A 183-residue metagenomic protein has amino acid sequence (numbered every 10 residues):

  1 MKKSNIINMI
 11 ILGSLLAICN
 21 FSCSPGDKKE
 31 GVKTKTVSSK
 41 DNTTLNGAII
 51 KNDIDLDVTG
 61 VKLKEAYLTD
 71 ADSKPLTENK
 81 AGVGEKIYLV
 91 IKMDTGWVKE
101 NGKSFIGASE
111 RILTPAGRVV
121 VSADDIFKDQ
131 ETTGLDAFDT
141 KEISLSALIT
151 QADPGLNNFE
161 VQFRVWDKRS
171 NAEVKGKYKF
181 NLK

Functional and structural regions predicted by a protein language model:
K2-I10: Bacterial N-terminal signal peptides that target proteins for export
I11-L16: Hydrophobic helical h-region of N-terminal Sec-dependent signal peptides in bacterial secretory/periplasmic proteins
C19-S22: C-terminal motif of bacterial Sec signal peptides marking the signal peptidase cleavage site
S24-D27: Bacterial signal peptide processing site
K33-N52, V58-K74, A81-K86, V90-L148 (+3 more regions): Contiguous segments within soluble domain cores/interaction surfaces
A152-L156: Surface-exposed, short loops/turns at beta-strand junctions within beta-sandwich domains
N157-V165: A short tyrosine-centered beta-strand micro-motif
